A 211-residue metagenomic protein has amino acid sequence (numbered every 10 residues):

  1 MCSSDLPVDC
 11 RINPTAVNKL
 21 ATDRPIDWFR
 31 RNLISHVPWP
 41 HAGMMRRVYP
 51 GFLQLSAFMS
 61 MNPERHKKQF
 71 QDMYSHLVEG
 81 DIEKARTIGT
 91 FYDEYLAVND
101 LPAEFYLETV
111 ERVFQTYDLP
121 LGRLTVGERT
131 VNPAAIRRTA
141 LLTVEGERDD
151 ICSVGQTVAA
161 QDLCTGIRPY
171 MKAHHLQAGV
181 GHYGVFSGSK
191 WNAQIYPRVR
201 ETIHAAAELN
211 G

Functional and structural regions predicted by a protein language model:
S4-E104: Alpha/beta-hydrolase-fold enzymes
V110-E111: C-terminal structured domain segments across diverse proteins
F114-P133: Active-site nucleophile elbow and catalytic-triad environment of alpha/beta-hydrolase enzymes
I136-R137, L142-E145, D149: Short beta-strand/loop motif that positions the catalytic acidic residue of the alpha/beta-hydrolase fold
D150-Q156: Conserved alpha/beta-hydrolase "acid-adjacent" motif
I151, H175-Q194: Catalytic histidine-centered segment of alpha/beta-hydrolase-like enzymes
Q161-Y183: Catalytic histidine neighborhood in serine/cysteine hydrolases with alpha/beta-hydrolase-type architecture
R198-L209: C-terminal alpha-helix
